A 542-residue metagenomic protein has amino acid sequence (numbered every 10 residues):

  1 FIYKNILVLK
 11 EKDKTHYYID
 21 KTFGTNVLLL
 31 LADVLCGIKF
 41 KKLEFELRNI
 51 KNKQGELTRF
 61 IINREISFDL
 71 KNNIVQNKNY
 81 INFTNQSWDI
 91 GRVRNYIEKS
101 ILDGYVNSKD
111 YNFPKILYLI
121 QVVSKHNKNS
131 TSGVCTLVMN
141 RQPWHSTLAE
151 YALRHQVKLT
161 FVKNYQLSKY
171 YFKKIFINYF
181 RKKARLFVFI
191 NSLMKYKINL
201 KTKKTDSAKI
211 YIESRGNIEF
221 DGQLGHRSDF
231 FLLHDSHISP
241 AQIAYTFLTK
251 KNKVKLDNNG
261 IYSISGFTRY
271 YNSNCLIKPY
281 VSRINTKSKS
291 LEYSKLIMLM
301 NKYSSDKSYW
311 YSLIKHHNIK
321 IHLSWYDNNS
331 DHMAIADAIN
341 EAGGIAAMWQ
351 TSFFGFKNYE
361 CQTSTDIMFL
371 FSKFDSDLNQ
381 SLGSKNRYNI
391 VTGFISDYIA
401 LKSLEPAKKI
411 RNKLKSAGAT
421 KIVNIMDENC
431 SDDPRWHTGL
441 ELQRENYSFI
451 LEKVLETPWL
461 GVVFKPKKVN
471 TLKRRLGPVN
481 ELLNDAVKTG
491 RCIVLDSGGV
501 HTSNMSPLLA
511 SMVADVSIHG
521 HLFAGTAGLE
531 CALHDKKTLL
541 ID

Functional and structural regions predicted by a protein language model:
F1-D542: Catalytic-core helical/loop segments in enzymes performing group transfer/polymerization on anionic/lipid-linked
